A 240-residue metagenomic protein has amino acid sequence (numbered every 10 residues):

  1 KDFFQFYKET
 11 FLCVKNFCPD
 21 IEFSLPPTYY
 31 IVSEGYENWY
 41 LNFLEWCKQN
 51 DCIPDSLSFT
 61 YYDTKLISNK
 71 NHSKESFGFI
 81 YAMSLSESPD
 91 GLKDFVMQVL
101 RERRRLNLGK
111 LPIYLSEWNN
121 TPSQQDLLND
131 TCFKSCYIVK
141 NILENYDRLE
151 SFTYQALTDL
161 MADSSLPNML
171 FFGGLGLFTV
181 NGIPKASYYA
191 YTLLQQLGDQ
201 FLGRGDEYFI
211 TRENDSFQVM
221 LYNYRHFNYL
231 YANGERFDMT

Functional and structural regions predicted by a protein language model:
D2-R148, L170: Noncatalytic carbohydrate-binding groove/subsite architecture in carbohydrate-active enzymes
K8, R101-R105, R148, R204 (+3 more regions): Arginine residue identity/basic-tract feature
Y62, Q196, Y224: Residue-level marker of positions within ordered structural domains that often coincide with functionally constrained
S88-P89, G109-S216: C-terminal active-site-proximal or functional interface alpha/beta core segments in diverse enzymes
E207-T240: Carbohydrate-binding surface patches
